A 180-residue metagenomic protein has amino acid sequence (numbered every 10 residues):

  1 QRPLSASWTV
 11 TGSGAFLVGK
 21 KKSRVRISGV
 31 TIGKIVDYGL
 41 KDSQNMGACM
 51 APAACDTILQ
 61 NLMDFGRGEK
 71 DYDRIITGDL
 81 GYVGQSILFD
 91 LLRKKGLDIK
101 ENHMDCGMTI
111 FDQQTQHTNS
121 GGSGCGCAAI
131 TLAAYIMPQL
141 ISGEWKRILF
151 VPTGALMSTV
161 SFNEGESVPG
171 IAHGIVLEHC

Functional and structural regions predicted by a protein language model:
Q1-L59, D64-R67, E101-M108, R147-T153 (+1 more regions): Condensing-enzyme catalytic core mediating Claisen C-C bond formation in acyl metabolism
W8, A15-K21, S123-G143: Active-site-proximal alpha-helical scaffold in enzymes
S13, M50-T57, G68-D71, G84-L88 (+5 more regions): General structural feature for long, well-ordered alpha-helical segments within catalytic domains of soluble enzymes
K41, N45-P52, I75, D79 (+2 more regions): A short glycine-/small-residue-rich loop at the edge of a beta-strand within enzyme catalytic domains
D71-G78, L149: Short glycine-rich phosphate-binding loop at a beta-alpha junction
L80-K95, V160-S167: Short glycine/threonine-rich loop-to-helix capping motif typified by GTGT followed within a few residues by an Asp-Pro
K94-T131: Conserved catalytic cysteine-centered active-site region of acyl-thioester-dependent Claisen-condensing enzymes
A128-A129, A134-E164: Internal helix-turn-beta structural module
